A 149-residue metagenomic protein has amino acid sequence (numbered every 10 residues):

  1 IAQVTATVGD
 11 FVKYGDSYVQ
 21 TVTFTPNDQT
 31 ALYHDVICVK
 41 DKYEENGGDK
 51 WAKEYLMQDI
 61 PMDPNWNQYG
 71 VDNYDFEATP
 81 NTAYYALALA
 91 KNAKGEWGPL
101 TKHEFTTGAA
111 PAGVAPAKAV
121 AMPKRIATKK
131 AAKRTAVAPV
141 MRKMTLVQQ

Functional and structural regions predicted by a protein language model:
I1-V8, G113: Proline-enriched interdomain boundary motifs that mark the N-terminal boundary and often initiate the first structured
V12-D16: Short, solvent-exposed loop/linker segments at the N-terminal edge of repeated beta-sheet extracellular domains
Y18-V22: Structural beta-strand segments of beta-rich domains
F24-K53: Solvent-exposed loop/turn segments flanking beta-strands in beta-repeat/beta-sandwich domains
D63-Q68, Y74-A83: Surface-exposed, short loops/turns at beta-strand junctions within beta-sandwich domains
A78-E96: Beta-strand-rich modules
K91-G113: Extracellular fibronectin type III
G113-Q149: Polycationic, low-complexity disordered segments in secreted or periplasmic proteins
